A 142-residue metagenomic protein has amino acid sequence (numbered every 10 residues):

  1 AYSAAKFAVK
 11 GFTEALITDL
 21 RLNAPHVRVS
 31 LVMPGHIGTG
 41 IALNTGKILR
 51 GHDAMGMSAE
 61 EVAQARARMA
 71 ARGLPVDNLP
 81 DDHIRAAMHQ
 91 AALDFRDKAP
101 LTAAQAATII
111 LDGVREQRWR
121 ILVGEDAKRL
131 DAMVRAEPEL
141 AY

Functional and structural regions predicted by a protein language model:
Y2: Catalytic tyrosine of NAD(P)H-dependent dehydrogenase/reductases that use a Tyr as the general acid/base
A5: Active-site helix of classical SDR
A8, F12-L16, L20, V32: Hydrophobic alpha-helix immediately C-terminal to the catalytic Tyr-X-X-X-Lys motif of short-chain
L22-I121: SDR active-site lid
P25, P138-E139: Proline-centered flexible-loop/turn and helix-kink motifs
D112, R120-V134: Short-chain dehydrogenase/reductase
